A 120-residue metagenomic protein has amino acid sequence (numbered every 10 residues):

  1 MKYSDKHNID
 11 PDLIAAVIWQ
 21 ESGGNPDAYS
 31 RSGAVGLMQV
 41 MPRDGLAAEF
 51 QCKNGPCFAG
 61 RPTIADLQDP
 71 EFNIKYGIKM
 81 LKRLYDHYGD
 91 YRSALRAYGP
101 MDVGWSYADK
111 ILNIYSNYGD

Functional and structural regions predicted by a protein language model:
M1-D120: Catalytic glycan-binding domains that act on GlcNAc-containing polysaccharides
